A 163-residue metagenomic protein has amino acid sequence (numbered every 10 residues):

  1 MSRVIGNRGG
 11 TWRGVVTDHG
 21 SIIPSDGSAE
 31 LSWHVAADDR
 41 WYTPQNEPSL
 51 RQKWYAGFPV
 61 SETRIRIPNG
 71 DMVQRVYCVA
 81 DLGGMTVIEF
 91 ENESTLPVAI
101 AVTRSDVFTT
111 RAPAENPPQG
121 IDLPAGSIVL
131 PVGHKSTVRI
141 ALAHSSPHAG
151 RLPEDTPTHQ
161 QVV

Functional and structural regions predicted by a protein language model:
M1-V163: Terminal accessory carbohydrate-recognition/targeting modules of carbohydrate-active enzymes
